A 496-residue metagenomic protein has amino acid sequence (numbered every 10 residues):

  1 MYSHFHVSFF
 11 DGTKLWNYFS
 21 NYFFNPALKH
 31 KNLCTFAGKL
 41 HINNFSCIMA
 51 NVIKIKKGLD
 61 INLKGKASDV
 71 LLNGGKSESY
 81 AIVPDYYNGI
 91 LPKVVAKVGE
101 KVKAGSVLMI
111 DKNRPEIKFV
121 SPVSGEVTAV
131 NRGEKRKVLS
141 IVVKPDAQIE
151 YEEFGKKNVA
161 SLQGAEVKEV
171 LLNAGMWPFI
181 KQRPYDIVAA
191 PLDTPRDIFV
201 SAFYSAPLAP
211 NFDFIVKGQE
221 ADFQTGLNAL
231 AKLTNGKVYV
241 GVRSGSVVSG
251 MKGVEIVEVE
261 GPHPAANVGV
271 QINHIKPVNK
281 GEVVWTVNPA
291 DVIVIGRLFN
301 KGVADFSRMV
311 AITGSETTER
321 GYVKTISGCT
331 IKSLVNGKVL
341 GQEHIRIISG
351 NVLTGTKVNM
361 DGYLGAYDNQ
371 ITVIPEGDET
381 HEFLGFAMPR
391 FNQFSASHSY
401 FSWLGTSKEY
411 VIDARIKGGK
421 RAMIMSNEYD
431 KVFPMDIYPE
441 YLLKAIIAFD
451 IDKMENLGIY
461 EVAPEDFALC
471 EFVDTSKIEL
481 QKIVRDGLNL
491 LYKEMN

Functional and structural regions predicted by a protein language model:
F5-V7, K31, A37, I42: Short hydrophobic alpha-helical segments enriched in small aliphatic residues
F45-V95, I110: N-terminal, Lys/Arg-enriched amphipathic/low-complexity engagement segments that precede the first folded domain
V83, K118-V120: Small beta-strand-rich domains/subdomains or short beta-sheet motifs embedded in larger alpha/beta proteins
K97-I110, A129: Short, well-structured beta-strand-loop connectors
I117, N131-N496: Buried, small/hydrophobic-residue-enriched core segments of structured protein domains
G125-V127: Conserved hydrophobic positions within beta-strands
